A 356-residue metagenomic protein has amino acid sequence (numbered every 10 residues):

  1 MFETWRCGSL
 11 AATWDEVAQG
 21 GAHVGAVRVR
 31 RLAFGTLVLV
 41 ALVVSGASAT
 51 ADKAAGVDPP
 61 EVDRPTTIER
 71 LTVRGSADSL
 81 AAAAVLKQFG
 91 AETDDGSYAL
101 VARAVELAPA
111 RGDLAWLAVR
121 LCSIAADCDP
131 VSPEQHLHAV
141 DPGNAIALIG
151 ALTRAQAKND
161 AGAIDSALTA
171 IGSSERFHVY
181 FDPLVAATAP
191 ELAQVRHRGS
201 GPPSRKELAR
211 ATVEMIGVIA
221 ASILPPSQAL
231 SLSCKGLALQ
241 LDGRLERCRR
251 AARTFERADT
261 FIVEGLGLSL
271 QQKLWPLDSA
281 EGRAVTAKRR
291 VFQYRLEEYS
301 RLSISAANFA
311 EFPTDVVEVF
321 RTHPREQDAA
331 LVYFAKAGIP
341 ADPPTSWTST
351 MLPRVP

Functional and structural regions predicted by a protein language model:
A33-S45: Bacterial N-terminal signal peptides
A49-A99: N-terminal leader/linker segments that initiate helical-solenoid repeat arrays
T66-E69, D95-E106, D127-A139, A161-E175 (+3 more regions): Alpha-helical repeat scaffolds
G75, A108-G112, P142-A145: Short helix-capping/linker turns of helical repeat alpha-solenoids
A115-A118, I146-L152, D182-V185: Alpha-solenoid helical repeat scaffolds
A167-R283: Extended amphipathic alpha-helical interaction segments
C234-P356: A cross-kingdom marker for long, charged
